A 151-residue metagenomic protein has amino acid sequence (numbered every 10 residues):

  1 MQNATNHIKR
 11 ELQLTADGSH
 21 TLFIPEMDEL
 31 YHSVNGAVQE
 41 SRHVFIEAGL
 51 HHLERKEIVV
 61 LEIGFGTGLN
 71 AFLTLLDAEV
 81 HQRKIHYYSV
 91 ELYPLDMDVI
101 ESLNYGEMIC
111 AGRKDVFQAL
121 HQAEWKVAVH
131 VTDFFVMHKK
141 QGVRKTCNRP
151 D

Functional and structural regions predicted by a protein language model:
M1-I58, L75-I109: Rossmann-like AdoMet
V34, P150-D151: Short conserved micro-motifs at the rims of enzyme active sites and ligand-binding pockets
L61, Y88-V90, H138-K140: Hydrophobic/aromatic beta-strand patches that form the interior of the parallel beta-sheet core in alpha/beta enzyme
G64: Conserved glycine-centered beta->alpha loop in an early N-terminal alpha/beta scaffold
T67-F72: Glycine-rich SAM-binding Motif I of class I
V99-P150: S-adenosyl-L-methionine
